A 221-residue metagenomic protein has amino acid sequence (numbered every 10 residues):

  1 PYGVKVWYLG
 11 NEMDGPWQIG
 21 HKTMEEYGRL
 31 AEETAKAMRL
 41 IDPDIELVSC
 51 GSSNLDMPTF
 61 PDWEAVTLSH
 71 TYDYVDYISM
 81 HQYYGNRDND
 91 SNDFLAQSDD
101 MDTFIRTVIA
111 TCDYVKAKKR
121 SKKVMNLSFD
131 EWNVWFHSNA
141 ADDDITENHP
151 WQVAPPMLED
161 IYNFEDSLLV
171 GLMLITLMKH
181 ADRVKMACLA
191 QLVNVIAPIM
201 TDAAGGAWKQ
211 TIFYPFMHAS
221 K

Functional and structural regions predicted by a protein language model:
P1-P16: Active-site mouth of glycoside hydrolases
N11, Q82, Q191: Residues that line or immediately flank small-molecule/substrate-binding pockets and catalytic motifs
M13-P16, G85-D88, N194-V195: A short, flexible beta-alpha/helix-coil linker loop
I19: Glycine-rich phosphate-binding "P-loop"
T23-L174: Noncatalytic carbohydrate-binding groove/subsite architecture in carbohydrate-active enzymes
V170, L174-K221: Catalytic cores of secreted or luminal carbohydrate-active enzymes
